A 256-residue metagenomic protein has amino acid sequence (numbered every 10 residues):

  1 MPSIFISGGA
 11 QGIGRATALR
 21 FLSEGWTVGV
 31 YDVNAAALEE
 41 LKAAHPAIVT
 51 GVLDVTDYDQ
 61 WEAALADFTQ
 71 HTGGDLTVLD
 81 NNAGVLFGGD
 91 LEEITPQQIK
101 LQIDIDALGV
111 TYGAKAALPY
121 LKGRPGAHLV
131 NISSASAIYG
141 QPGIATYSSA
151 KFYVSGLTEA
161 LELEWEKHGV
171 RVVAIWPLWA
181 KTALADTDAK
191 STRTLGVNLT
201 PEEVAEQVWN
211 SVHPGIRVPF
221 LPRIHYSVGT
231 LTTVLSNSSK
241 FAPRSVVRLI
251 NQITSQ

Functional and structural regions predicted by a protein language model:
M1-G29: Canonical Rossmann dinucleotide-binding motif of NAD(H)/NADP(H)-dependent dehydrogenases/reductases, specifically
G51-A63, P96: The beta1-alpha1 cofactor-binding region of Rossmann-like NAD(H)/NADP(H)-dependent oxidoreductases
N82-F87: Conserved NAD(P)H cofactor-binding loop of Rossmann-fold oxidoreductase domains
D90-L91, T95-K100: Substrate-binding pocket helix/loop in short-chain dehydrogenase/reductase
A114, A150: Active-site helix of classical SDR
S134: Residue(s) in the substrate-gating loop at a strand-loop-helix junction that position the organic substrate next
E162-T230: SDR active-site lid
